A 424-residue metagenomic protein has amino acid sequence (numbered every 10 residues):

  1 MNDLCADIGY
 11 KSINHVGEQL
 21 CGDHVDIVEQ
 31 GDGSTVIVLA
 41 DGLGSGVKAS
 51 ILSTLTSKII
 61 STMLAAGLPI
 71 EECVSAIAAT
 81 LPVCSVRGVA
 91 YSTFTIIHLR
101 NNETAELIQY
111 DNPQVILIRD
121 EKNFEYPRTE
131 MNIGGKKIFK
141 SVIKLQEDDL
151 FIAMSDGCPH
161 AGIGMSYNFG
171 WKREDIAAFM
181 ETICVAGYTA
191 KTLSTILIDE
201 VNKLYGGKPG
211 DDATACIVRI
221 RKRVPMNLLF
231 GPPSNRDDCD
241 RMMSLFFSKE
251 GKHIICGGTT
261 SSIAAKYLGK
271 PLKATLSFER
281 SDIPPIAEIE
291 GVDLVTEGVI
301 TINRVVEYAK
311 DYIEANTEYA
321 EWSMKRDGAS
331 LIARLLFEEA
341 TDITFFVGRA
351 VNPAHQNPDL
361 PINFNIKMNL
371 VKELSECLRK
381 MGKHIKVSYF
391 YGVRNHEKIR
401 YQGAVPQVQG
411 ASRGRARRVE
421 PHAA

Functional and structural regions predicted by a protein language model:
M1-L20: Regulatory cytosolic signal-relay segments
E18-G31, E125-I163: Acidic loop->beta-strand submotif enriched in PP2C/PPM serine/threonine phosphatases
C21, L52-E121, I138, A190-V218: Catalytic core of PPM/PP2C metal-dependent serine/threonine phosphatase domains
H24-A78, I152, G164-A177: Primarily the active-site beta-strand->alpha-helix module of PP2C/PPM metal-dependent phosphatases, and frequently
G33-S45, Q109, K144-Y167, V218 (+2 more regions): Conserved beta-strand-loop-short alpha-helix elements that form and flank the Mn2+/Mg2+-coordinating active site
E103-T104, S248-H253: Short active-site oxyanion
H160-S244, S248-E250, K270-V405: C-terminal catalytic subdomain
